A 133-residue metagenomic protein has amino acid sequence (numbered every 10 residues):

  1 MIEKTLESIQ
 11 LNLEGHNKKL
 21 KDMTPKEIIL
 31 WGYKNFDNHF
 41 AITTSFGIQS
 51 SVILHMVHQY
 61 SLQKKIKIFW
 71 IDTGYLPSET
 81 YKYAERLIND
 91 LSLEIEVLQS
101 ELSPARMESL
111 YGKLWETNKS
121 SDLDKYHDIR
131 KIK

Functional and structural regions predicted by a protein language model:
I2-K133: ATP-dependent adenylation/nucleotidyltransferase module used to activate substrates
